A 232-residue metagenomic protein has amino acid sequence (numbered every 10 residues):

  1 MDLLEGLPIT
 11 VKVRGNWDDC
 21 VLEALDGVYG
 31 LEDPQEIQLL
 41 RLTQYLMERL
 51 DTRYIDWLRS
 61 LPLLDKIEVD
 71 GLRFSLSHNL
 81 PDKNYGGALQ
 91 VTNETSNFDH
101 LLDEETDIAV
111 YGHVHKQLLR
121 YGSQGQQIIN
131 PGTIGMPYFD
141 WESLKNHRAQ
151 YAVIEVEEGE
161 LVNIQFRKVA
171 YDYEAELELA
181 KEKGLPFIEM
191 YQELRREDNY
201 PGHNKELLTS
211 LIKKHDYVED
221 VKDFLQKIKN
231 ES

Functional and structural regions predicted by a protein language model:
M1-R49: Core catalytic region of metal-dependent phosphoesterases/phosphodiesterases, especially metallo-beta-lactamase-like
T10, L64, P186-I188: A general structural signal for well-ordered secondary-structure junctions
D19-C20, K116, R195: Positions that flank functional sites
E23-V28, A88, W141-E142, L177-L179: Short aromatic-enriched loop/helix-cap "lid" or pocket-rim segments at secondary-structure transitions that line
D26, L31-D33, R59, L161 (+2 more regions): Short leucine-rich amphipathic alpha-helices used at interfaces
R41, L46-R167: Acidic, His/Gly-enriched loop-helix segments that form or flank divalent-metal centers in metallo-dependent hydrolases
Q124-S232: Acidic, His/Gly-rich catalytic cores of divalent-metal-dependent hydrolytic chemistry
